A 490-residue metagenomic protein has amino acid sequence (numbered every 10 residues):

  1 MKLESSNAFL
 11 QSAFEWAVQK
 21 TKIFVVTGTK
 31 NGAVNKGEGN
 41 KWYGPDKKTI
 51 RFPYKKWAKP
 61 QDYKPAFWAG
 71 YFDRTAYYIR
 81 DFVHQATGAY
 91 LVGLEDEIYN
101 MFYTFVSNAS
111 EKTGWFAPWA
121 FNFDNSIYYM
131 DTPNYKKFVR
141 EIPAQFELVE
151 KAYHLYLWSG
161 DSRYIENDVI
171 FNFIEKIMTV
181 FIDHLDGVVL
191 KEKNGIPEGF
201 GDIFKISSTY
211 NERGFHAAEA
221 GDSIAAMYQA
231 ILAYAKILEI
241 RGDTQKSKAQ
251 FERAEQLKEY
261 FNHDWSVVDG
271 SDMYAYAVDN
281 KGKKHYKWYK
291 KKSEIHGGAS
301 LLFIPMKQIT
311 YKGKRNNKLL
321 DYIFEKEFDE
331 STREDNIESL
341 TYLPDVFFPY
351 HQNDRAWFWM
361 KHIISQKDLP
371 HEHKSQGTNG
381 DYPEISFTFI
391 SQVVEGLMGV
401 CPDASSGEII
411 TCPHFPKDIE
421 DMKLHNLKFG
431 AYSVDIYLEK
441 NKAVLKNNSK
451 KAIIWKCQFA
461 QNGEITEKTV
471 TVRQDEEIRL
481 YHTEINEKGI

Functional and structural regions predicted by a protein language model:
M1-Y77, N100, Y260-F261, W265-D269 (+1 more regions): Low-complexity, Ser/Thr/Pro/Gly-enriched N-terminal "stalk/linker" regions
V25-T29, A109, S159, L238 (+1 more regions): Structural motif corresponding to the C-terminal cap of alpha-helices
V26-K30, E111-G114, I182-E198, W265-D272 (+2 more regions): Proline-centered turn/helix-capping motifs that create local helix->coil transitions or kinks
V34-P53, W57-Q61, Y90-I196, E334-E338 (+2 more regions): Helix-terminus loop motifs that line ligand-binding clefts
Y63-T75, P118-E147, H154, S162 (+3 more regions): The feature captures the catalytic groove of carbohydrate-active enzymes
T75-S110, D168-T179, A218-I240, K248 (+3 more regions): Active-site core of glycosidic bond-cleaving carbohydrate-active enzymes
L257: Aromatic-lined carbohydrate-recognition surfaces of secreted/lumenal glycan-active proteins
N353-I490: Non-catalytic C-terminal accessory modules of carbohydrate-active enzymes
